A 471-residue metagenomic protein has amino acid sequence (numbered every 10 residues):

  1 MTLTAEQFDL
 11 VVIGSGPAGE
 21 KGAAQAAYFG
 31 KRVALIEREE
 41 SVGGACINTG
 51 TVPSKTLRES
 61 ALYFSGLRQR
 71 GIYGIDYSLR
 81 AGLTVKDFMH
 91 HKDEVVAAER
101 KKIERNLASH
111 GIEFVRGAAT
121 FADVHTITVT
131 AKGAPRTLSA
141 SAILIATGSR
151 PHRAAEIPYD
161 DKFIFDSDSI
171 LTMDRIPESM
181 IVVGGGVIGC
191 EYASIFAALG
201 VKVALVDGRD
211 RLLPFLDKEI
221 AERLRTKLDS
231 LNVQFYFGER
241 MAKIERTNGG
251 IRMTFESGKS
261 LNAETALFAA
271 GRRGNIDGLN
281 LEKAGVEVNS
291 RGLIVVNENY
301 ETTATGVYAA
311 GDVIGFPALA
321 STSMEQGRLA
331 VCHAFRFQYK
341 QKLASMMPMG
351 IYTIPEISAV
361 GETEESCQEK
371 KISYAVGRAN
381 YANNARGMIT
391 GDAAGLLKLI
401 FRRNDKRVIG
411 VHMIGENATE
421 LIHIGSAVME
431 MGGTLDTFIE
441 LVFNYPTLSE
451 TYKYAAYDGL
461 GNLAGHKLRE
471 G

Functional and structural regions predicted by a protein language model:
T2-F8, A18, Q25-K31, E37-I176 (+8 more regions): Glycine-rich flavin
F8, I13-G22, A27-E39, A45-I47 (+7 more regions): Flexible, glycine-rich terminal cap/loop adjacent to redox cofactors in electron-transfer oxidoreductases
V11-I13, A119, T137-G148, V182-V183 (+3 more regions): Short hydrophobic core segments
G14-P17, V183-G186, D312: Glycine-rich Rossmann-fold phosphate-binding loop(s) that bind the pyrophosphate of adenine dinucleotide cofactors
A18-Q25, I164, G189-Y192, A198 (+2 more regions): Short glycine/serine/threonine-rich phosphate/pyrophosphate-binding segments that cradle anionic phosphate groups
A24, S194, R225-T226, E365: Alpha-helical segments flanking ligand/cofactor-binding loops in enzyme cores
T51, I145-K202, V206, L231-F235 (+3 more regions): Glycine-rich dinucleotide-binding loop and its adjacent helix/turn
D160-P177, S260-R336, V428: FAD-site-proximal beta/loop scaffold in flavoenzymes
